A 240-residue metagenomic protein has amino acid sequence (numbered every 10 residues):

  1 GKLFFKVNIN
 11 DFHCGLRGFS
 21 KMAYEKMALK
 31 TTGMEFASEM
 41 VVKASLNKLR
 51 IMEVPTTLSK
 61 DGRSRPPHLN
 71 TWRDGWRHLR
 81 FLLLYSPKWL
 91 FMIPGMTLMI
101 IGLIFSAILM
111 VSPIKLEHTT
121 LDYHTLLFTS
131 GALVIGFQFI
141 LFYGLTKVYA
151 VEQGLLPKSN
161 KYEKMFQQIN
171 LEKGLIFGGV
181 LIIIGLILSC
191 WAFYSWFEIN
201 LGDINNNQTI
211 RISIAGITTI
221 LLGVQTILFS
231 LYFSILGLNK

Functional and structural regions predicted by a protein language model:
G1-A107, K173: Conserved catalytic loops of nucleotide-sugar-dependent glycosyltransferases that act on lipid-linked
F91-K240: Membrane-embedded multi-pass helical conduit in multi-pass membrane proteins, especially envelope-biosynthetic
